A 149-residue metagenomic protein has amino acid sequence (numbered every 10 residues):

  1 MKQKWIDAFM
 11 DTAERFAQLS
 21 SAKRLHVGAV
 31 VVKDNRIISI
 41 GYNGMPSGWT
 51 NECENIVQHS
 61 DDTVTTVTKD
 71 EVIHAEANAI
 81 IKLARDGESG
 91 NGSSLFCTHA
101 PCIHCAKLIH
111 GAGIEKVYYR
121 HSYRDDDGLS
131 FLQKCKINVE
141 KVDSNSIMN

Functional and structural regions predicted by a protein language model:
M1-N149: Zinc-dependent deaminase catalytic domain
